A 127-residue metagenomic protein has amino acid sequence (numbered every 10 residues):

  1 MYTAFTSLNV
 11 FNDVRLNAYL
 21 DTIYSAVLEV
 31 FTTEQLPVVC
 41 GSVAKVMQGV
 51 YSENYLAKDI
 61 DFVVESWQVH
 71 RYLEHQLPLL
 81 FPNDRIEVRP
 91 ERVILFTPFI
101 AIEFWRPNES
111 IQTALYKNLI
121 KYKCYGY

Functional and structural regions predicted by a protein language model:
M1-V39: Helical scaffold of the NTase/Pol beta-like nucleotidyltransferase catalytic core
Y24-I60, E65-W67: Active-site nucleotide-donor binding segment shared across nucleotidyl transfer reactions
V46-Q48, Y72, Q112-T113: Short catalytic/ligand-binding loop motif for oxyanion handling, primarily in non-cytosolic enzymes, centered on
N54-L56, E74, L80: Glycine-rich, phosphate-binding/catalytic loops in enzymes
Q68-Q76: Short, conserved charged micro-motifs
L77-Y116: Conserved catalytic core of two-metal-ion nucleotidyltransferases
L115-G126: Acidic, metal-coordinating catalytic segment for phosphate/diphosphate chemistry, firing primarily on the Nudix
